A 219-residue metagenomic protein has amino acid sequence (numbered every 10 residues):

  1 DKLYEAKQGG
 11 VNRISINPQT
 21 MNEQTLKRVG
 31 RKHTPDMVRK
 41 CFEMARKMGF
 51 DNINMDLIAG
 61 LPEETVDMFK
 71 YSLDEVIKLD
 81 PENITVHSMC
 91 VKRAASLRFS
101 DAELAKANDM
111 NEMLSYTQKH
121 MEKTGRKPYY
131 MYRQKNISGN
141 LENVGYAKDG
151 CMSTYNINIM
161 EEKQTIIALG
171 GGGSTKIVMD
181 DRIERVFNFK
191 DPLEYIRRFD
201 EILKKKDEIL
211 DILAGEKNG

Functional and structural regions predicted by a protein language model:
D1-T117: Conserved non-cysteine loop/helix-boundary elements of the Radical SAM core domain that shape
E5-G9, A45, K70, Q134-N143 (+2 more regions): A broadly tuned preference for mixed-charge, low-complexity surface segments
Q19-M21, A45-G49, V86, L114-Q118 (+3 more regions): Short C-terminal domain-edge/linker segments immediately following a structured domain
N22, K135, G173-T175: Glycine-rich nucleotide phosphate-binding loop and flanking beta-alpha elements of Rossmann-like dinucleotide-binding
G30-T34, I53-L61, A94-S100, M121-Y130 (+3 more regions): Noncatalytic linker/hinge segments flanking ATPase motor cores
C90, A94-L169: A C-terminal junction/extension of Radical SAM enzymes
G145-G219: Radical SAM enzyme core and accessory elements
